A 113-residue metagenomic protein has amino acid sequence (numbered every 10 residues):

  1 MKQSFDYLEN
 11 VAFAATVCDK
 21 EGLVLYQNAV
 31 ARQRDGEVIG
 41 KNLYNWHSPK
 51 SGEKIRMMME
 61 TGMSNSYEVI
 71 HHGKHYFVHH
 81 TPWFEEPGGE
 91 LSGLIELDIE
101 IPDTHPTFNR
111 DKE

Functional and structural regions predicted by a protein language model:
M1-A29: Sensory modules in modular signal-transduction proteins
T16, R110-E113: Non-catalytic regulatory/interaction regions at protein termini and inter-domain linkers
V30-D111: Sensory/regulatory domains in signal-transduction proteins
